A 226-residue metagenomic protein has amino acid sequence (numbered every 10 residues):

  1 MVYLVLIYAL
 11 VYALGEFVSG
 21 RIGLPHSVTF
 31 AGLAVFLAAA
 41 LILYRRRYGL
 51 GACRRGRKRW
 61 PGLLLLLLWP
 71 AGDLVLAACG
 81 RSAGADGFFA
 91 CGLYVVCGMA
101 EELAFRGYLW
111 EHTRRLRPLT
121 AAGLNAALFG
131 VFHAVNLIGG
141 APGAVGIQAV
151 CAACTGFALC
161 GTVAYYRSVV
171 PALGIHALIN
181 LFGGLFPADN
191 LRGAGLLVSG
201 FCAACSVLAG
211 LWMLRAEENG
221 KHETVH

Functional and structural regions predicted by a protein language model:
M1-L43, R59-L63, F88-F89, L197-C205: Alpha-helical transmembrane segments in multi-pass membrane proteins
V2-L6, G62-L64, F88-C91, L119-L124 (+3 more regions): Hydrophobic alpha-helical transmembrane segments
L6-R21, L68-A78, G130-A134, N180-L181: Membrane-embedded alpha-helical segments in integral membrane proteins
A13, F17-S19, I147-C202: Functionally important transmembrane alpha-helices
S19-T29, L41-L103, W110, R114-R115 (+1 more regions): Juxtamembrane helix-loop-helix connectors linking adjacent transmembrane helices in multi-pass membrane enzymes
R21, S27-V28, G51-C53, A177-H226: C-terminal membrane module of polytopic membrane proteins
W69, Y94, P118-A134: Small-polar-interrupted transmembrane alpha-helices in polytopic inner-membrane proteins
A100-A126, G161-S168: Membrane-interface helix/loop boundary segments of multi-pass membrane proteins
